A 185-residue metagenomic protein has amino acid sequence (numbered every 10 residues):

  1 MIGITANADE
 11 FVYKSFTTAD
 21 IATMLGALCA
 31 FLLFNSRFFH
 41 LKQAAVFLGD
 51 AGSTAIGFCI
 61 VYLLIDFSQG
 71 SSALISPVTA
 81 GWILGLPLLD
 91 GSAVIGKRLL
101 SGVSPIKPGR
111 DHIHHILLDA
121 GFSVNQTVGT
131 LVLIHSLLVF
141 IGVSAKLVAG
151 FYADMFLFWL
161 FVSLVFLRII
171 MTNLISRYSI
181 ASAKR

Functional and structural regions predicted by a protein language model:
M1-K184: Alpha-helical transmembrane segments
